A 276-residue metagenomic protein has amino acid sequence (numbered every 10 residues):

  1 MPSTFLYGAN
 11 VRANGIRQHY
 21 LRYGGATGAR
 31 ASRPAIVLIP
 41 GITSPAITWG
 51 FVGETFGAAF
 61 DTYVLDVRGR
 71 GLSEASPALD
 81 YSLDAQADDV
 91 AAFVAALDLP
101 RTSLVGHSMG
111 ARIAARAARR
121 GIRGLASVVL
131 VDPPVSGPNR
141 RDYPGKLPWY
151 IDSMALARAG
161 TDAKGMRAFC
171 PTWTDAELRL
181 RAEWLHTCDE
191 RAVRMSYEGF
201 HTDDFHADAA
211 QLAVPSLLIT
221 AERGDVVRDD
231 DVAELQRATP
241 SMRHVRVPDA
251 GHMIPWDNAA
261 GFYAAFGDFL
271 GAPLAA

Functional and structural regions predicted by a protein language model:
I16-A75: Conserved HGGG/HGGXW glycine-rich cap/lid loop of the alpha/beta-hydrolase fold
A85-T102: Conserved acidic catalytic loop of the alpha/beta-hydrolase fold
L104-G106, V131: Short beta-strand immediately N-terminal to the catalytic nucleophile in serine-hydrolase-like folds
G106, G110, A114: Gly/Ala-rich beta-loop-alpha elbow adjacent to hydrolase catalytic centers
A115-R120, L125-A157: Flexible "cap/lid" loop of the alpha/beta hydrolase fold
N139-G145, L156-A213: Conserved alpha/beta-hydrolase catalytic His-Asp/Glu region
R191, M195-A238, R243-R246: Conserved serine/cysteine hydrolase catalytic core
M242-A276: Catalytic active-site module of serine/aspartate enzymes centered on a nucleophile-bearing elbow/loop
